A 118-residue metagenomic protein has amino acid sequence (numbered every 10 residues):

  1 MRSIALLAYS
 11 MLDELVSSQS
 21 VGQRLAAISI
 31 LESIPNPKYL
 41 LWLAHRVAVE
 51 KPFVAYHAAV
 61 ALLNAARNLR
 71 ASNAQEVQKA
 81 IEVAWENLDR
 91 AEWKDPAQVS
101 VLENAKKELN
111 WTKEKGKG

Functional and structural regions predicted by a protein language model:
M1-S3, E14, G22-P35, H45 (+2 more regions): Structural detector for internal amphipathic alpha-helices that build alpha-solenoid repeat scaffolds
I4-L15, N36-V47, N68-V83, K115-G118: Amphipathic alpha-helical scaffolding segments comprising HEAT/armadillo-like alpha-solenoid repeats
L15-Q19, V47-K51, W85-D89: Alpha-solenoid helical repeat architecture
Q78-G118: Eukaryotic acidic, Ser/Thr-rich intrinsically disordered low-complexity regions
